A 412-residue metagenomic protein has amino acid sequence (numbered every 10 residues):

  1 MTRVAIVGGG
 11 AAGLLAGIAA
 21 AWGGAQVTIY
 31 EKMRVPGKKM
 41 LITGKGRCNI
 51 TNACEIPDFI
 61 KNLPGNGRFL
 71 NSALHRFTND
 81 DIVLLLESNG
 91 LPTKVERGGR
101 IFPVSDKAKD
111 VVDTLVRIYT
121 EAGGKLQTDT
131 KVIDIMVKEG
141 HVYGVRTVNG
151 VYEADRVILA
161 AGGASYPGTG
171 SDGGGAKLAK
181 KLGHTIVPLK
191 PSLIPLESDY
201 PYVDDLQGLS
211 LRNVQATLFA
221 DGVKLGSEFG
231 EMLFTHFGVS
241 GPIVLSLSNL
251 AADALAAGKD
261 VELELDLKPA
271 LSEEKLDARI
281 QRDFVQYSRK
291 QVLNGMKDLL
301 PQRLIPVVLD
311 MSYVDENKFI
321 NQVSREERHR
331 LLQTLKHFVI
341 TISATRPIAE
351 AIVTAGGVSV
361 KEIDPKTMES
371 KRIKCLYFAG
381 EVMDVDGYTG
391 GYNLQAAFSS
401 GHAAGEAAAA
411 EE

Functional and structural regions predicted by a protein language model:
T2-I29, A404-A409: N-terminal Rossmann-like FAD-binding beta1-loop-alpha1 element of flavoenzymes
A5-V7, Y30, V132, Y152-G168 (+2 more regions): Short hydrophobic core segments
A21-K45: Glycine-rich FAD pyrophosphate-binding loop
R34-P36, L41-I42, I50, I56-P57 (+4 more regions): An anion/pyrophosphate-binding glycine-rich loop and adjacent beta-alpha core in soluble alpha-beta enzymes
R47-V95: Glycine-rich active-site loop/strand segments that organize a redox cofactor
R76-R156: Feature captures the FAD/FMN-dependent oxidoreductase FAD-binding
Q127-D129, D134, P306-D386: A glycine-rich dinucleotide-binding beta-alpha-beta segment and adjacent secondary-structure elements that constitute
R156-Y202: Glycine-rich loop(s) and the adjacent beta-strand/alpha-helix scaffold that form part
